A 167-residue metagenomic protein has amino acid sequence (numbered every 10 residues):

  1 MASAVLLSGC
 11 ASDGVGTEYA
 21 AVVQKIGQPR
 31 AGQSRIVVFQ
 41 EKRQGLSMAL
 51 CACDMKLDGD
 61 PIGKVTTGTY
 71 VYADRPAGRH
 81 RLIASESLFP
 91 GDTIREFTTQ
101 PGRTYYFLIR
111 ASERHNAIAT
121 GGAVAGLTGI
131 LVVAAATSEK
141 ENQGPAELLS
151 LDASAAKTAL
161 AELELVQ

Functional and structural regions predicted by a protein language model:
M1-C10: Sec-dependent bacterial lipoprotein signal peptides
C10-Q167: Short loop/turn and low-complexity linker motifs enriched in small/turn-promoting residues
